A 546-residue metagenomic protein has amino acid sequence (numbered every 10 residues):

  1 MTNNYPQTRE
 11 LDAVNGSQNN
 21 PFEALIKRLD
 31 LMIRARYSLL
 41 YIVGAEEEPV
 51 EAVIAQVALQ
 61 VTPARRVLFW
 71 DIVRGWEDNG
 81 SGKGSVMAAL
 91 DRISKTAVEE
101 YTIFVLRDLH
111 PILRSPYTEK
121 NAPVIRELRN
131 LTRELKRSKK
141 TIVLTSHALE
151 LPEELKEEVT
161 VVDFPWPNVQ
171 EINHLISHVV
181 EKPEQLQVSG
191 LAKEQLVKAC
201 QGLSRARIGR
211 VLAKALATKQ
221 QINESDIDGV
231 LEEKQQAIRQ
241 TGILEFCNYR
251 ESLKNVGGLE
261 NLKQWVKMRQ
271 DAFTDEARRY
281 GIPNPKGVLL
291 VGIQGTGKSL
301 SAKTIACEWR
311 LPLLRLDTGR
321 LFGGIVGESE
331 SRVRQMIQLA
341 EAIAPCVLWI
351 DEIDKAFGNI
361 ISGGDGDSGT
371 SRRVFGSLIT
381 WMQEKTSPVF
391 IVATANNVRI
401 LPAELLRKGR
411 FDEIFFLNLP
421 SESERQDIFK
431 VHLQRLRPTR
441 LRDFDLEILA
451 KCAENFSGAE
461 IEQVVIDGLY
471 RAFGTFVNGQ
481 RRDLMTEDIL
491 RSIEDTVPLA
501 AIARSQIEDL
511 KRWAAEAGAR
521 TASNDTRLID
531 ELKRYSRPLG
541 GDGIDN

Functional and structural regions predicted by a protein language model:
M1-Y37, T62-F69: A short, basic N-terminal segment
Y5-Q18, E153, I222-L253, D354: Conserved ASCE P-loop NTPase core motifs with emphasis on AAA+ ATPases
G16, P21-A35, V50, Q236-T304 (+6 more regions): C-terminal engagement/docking regions of AAA+ P-loop ATPases
P21-L25, R36, G84-A88, G190-A192: Short linear interaction motifs
D30-R34, E154, L191: Surface-exposed beta-strand-to-loop junctions that form interaction patches on eukaryotic regulatory domains
L40, E47-P49, V53-I54, A58-L186 (+2 more regions): Walker A/P-loop NTP-binding motif of AAA+ ATPase domains
E181-E184, L191-V197: Extended, structured, electrostatic nucleic-acid-contact surfaces
E194-Q201, A206-Q220, S225-E232, A459-V477 (+1 more regions): C-terminal helical "lid" of AAA+/P-loop NTPase domains
